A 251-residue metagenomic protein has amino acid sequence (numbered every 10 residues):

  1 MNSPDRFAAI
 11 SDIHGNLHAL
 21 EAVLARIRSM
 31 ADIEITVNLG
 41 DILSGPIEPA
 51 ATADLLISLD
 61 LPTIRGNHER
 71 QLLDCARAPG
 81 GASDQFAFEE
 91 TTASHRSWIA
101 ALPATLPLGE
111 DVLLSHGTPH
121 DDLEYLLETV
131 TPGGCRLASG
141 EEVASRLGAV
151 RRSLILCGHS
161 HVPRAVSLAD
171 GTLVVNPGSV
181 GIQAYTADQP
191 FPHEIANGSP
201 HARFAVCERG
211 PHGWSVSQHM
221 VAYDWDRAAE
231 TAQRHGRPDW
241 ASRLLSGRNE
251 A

Functional and structural regions predicted by a protein language model:
N2, S167-A251: Acidic, His/Gly-rich catalytic cores of divalent-metal-dependent hydrolytic chemistry
S3-A100: Core catalytic region of metal-dependent phosphoesterases/phosphodiesterases, especially metallo-beta-lactamase-like
D5-H14, D111-H120, V174-P177: Active-site-proximal beta-strand elements of phosphoester/diester hydrolases
H14-H18, S44-I47, H68-D74, P107 (+3 more regions): Active-site environment of divalent metal-dependent phosphoester hydrolases
M30-D32, S94-V166: His/acidic metal-ligating clusters that form di-metal
I35, P62, V112, L154 (+1 more regions): Structural motif
N38, C157, N176: Redox-cofactor binding/interface segments in oxidoreductases and associated redox assembly factors
Q85-E90, P132-E141, E194-N197: A short acidic, glycine-rich active-site loop that binds or catalyzes chemistry on phosphate/adenosine moieties
